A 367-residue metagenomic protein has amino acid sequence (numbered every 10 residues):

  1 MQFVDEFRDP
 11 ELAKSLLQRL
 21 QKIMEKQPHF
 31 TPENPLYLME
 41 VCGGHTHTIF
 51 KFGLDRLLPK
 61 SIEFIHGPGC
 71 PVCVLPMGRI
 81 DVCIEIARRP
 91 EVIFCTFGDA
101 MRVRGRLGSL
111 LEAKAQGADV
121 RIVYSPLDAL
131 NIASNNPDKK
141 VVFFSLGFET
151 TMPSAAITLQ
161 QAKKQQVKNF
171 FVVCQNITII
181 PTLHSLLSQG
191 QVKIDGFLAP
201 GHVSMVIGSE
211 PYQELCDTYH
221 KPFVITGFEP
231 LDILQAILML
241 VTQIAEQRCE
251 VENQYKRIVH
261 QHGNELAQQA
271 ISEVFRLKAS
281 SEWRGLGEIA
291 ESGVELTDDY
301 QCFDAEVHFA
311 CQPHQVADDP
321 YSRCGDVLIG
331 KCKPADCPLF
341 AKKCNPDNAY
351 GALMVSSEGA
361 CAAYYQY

Functional and structural regions predicted by a protein language model:
M1-D138, M152, A156, A162-Q165 (+4 more regions): Metallocofactor- and cofactor-centric catalytic cores in central/energy metabolism, strongly enriched
E6, C73, F144, F148 (+6 more regions): Hydrophobic alpha-helical scaffolding
A13, L17, K51, I80 (+5 more regions): Alpha-helix initiation and N-capping motif
I93, K140-V142, G196: Structural motif
F144, F148-P211: Phosphate/pyrophosphate-binding betaalpha-module
V173, Q191-H260: A conserved active-site cap/scaffold subdomain adjacent to cofactor or substrate pockets
Q235-D326: Internal helical hairpin/lid segments
